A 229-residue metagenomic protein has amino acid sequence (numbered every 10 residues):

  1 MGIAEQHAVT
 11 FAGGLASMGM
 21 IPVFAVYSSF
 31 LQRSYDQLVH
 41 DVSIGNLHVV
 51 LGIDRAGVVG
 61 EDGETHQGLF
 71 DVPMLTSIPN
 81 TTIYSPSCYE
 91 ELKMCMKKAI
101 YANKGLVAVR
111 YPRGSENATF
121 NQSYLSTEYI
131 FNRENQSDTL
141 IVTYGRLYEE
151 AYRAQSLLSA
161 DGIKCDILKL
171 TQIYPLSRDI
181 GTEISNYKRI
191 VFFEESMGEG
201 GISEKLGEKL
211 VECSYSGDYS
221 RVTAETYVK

Functional and structural regions predicted by a protein language model:
M1, F24, L51-I53, I83-S87 (+3 more regions): General beta-strand structural signal in soluble alpha/beta enzymes
M1-G2, F24-S28, G60-T65, T82-P86 (+2 more regions): Hydrophobic alpha-helical scaffolding
M1-G52, L69-F70, R178: Thiamine diphosphate
Q6, G19, V58-Q67, Y101-K229: Thiamine diphosphate
F11-G14, Q37-H40, P73-S77, M94-K98 (+4 more regions): Alpha-helical scaffold segments in soluble metabolic enzymes
M18-M20, N46-L47, D54-A102: Conserved thiamine diphosphate
S28-F30, A56, Y89-E90, G114 (+1 more regions): Conserved beta-strand edge residues that scaffold enzyme active sites
S29-Q32, P86-K93, G198-G200: Active-site glycine- and acidic-residue-rich loops that bind and position anionic ligands or nucleotide-like cofactors
